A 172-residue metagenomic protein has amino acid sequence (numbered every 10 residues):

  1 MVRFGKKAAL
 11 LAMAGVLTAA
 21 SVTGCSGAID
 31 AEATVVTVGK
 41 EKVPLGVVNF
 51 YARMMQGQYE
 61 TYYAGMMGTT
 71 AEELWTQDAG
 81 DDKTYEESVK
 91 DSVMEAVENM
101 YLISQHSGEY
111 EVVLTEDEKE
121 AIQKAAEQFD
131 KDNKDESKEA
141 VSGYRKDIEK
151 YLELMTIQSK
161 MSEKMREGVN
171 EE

Functional and structural regions predicted by a protein language model:
M1-A12: Bacterial N-terminal signal peptides that target proteins for export
M13-T18: Hydrophobic helical h-region of N-terminal Sec-dependent signal peptides in bacterial secretory/periplasmic proteins
A20-G24: C-terminal motif of bacterial Sec signal peptides marking the signal peptidase cleavage site
A28-K146: N-terminal targeting/tethering segments
L102, Q158-S162: Periplasmic solute-binding protein
T115-E118, L154, N170-E172: Solvent-exposed, non-transmembrane alpha-helical starts
S142-I157: A structural signal for short loop-to-beta-strand junctions that line the ligand-binding cleft of periplasmic/secreted
S162-E172: Acidic/polar surface patches and capping/hinge elements
